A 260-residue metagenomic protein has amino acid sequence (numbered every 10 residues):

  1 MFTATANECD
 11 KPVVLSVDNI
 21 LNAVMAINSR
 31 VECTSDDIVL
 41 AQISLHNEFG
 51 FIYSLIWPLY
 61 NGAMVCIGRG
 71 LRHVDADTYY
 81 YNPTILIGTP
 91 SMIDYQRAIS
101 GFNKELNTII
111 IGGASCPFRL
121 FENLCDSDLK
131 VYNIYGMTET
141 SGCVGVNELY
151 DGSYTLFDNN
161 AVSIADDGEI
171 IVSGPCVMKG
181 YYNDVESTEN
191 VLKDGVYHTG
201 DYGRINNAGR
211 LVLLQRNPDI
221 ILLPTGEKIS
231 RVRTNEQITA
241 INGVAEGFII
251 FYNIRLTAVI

Functional and structural regions predicted by a protein language model:
M1-M25: Conserved AMP-binding A3 loop
T5, G113, G136, G174 (+1 more regions): Active-site glycine-centered loops adjacent to acidic/histidine catalytic or metal-binding residues that shape
V17-D18, I43, N160, G195 (+3 more regions): Structural detector for helix-capping/boundary residues
L21-I38, L45-I85: Conserved AMP-binding/adenylation subdomain of ANL enzymes
S35-D36, E105-L106, D194: Phosphate-coordination loops involved in phosphoryl transfer and adenosine-cofactor binding
T84-G88, Q96-Y150, A245: Gly/Ser/Thr-rich phosphate-binding loop
K130, L149, T155-L156, A165-V191 (+3 more regions): Conserved ATP/PPi-binding loop(s) of AMP-dependent carboxylate-activating enzymes
G174, K179-G180, Y202-I260: AMP-binding/adenylate-forming catalytic core of the ANL superfamily
